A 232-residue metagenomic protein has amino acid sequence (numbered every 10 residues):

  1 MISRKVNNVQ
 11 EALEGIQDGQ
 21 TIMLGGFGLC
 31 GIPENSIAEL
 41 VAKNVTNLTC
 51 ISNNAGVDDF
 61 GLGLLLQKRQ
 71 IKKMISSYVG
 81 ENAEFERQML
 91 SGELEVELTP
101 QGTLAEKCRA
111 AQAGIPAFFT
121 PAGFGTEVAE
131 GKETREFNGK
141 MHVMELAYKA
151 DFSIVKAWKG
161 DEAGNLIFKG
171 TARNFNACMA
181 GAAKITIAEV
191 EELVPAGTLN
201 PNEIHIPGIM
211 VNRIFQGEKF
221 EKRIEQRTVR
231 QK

Functional and structural regions predicted by a protein language model:
M1-K232: Conserved alpha/beta enzyme-core scaffold
